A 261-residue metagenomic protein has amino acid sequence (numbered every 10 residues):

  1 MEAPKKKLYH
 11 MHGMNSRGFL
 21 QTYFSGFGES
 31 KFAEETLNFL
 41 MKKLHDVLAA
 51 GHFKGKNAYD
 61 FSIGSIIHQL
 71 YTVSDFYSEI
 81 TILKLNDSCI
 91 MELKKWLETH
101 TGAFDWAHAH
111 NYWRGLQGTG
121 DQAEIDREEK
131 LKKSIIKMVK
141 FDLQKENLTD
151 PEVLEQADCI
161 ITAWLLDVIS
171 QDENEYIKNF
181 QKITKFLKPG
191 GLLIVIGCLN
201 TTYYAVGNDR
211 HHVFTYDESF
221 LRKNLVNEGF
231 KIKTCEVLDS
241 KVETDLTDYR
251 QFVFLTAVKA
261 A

Functional and structural regions predicted by a protein language model:
M1-G55, H68: Class I SAM-dependent methyltransferase Rossmann-like catalytic core, especially the SAM/SAH-binding loop
F53-I66, E79-K84: Conserved class I S-adenosyl-L-methionine
E98-T149: S-adenosyl-L-methionine
G120-R127, H212-G229: Short alpha-helix
E146-I160: A short acidic, Gly/Pro-enriched loop at the edge of an enzyme's catalytic core that lines a small-molecule cofactor
V153-L154, N174-P189: A short glycine-rich, Lys/Arg-flanked "PGG" loop and its adjoining helix->strand segment in the class I
Q171, T201-F220, D245: Acceptor-substrate binding/catalytic loop of class I
E228-A261: Core SAM-dependent methyltransferase catalytic element
